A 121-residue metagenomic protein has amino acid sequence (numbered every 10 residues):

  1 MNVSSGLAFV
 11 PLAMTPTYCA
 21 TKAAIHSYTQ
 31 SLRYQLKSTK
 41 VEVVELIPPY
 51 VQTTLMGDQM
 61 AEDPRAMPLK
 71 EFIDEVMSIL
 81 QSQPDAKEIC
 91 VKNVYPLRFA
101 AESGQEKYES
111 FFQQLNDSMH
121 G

Functional and structural regions predicted by a protein language model:
N2: Rossmann-fold scaffold of SDR-type NAD(P)-dependent oxidoreductases
S5: Residue(s) in the substrate-gating loop at a strand-loop-helix junction that position the organic substrate next
V10, S31-E42: Active-site-adjacent segment of SDR/Rossmann-fold oxidoreductases
L12-P16: Active-site loop immediately N-terminal to the catalytic Tyr-X3-Lys motif of short-chain dehydrogenase/reductase
T21: Active-site helix of classical SDR
E45, A61-Q105: C-terminal helical subdomain
P48-D58: Short, flexible catalytic-loop segment of classical short-chain dehydrogenase/reductase
K107-G121: Non-catalytic terminal and boundary segments that flank Rossmann-like NAD(P)-dependent oxidoreductase
